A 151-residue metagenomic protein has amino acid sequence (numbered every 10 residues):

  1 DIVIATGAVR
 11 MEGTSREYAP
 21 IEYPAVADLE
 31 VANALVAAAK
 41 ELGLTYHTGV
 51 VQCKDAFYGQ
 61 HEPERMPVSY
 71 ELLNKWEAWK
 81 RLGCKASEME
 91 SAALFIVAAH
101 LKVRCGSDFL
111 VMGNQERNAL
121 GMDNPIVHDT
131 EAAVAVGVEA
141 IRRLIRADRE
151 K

Functional and structural regions predicted by a protein language model:
D1-K151: Glycine-rich phosphate- or other oxyanion-binding loops that anchor nucleotides, phosphorylated ligands
